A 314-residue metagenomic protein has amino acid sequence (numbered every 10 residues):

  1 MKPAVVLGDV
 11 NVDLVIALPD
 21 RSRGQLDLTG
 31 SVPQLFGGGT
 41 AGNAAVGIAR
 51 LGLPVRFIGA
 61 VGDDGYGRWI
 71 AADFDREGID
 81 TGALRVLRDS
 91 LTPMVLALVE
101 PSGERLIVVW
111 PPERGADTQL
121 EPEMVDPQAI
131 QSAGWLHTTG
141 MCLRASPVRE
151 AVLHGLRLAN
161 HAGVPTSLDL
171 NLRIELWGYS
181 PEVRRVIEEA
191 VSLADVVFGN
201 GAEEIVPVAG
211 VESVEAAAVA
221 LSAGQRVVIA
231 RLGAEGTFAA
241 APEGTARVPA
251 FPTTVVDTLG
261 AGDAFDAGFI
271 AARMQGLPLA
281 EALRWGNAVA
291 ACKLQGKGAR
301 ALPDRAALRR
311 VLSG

Functional and structural regions predicted by a protein language model:
M1-I79, V95, T254-V256: Glycine-rich phosphate/adenosyl-contacting loop at the front of the ribokinase-like
M1-V5, T29, R157-H161, A209-G314: Conserved phosphate-binding/catalytic region of the ribokinase-like
L7, N11, S167, F198 (+1 more regions): Generic enzyme active-site microenvironment
L26-L28, R50-T138, R310-G314: Conserved N-terminal subdomain of the carbohydrate kinase-like
I48, N200, G262: Short, conserved phosphate/pyrophosphate- and ester-handling motifs at nucleotide-, phospho-/glycolipid
V55, T81, T166-L168, V228: Hydrophobic beta-strand scaffold residues
W135-V219, E235-G236: Conserved beta-alpha-beta core of the PfkB/ribokinase-like small-molecule kinase fold
